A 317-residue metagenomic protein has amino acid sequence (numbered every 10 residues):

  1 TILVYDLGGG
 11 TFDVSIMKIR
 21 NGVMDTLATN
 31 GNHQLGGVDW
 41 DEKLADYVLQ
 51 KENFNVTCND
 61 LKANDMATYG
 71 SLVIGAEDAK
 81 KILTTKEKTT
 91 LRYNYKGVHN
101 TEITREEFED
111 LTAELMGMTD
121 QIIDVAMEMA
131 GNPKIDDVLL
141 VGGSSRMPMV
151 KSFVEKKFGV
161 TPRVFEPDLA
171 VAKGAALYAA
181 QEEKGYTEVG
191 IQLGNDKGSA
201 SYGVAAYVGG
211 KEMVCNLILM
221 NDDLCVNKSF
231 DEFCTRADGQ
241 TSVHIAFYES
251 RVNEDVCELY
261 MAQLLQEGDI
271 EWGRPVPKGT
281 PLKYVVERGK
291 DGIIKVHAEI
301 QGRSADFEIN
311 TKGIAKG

Functional and structural regions predicted by a protein language model:
T1-G317: Oxyanion-binding/catalytic loops of NTP- or PPi-dependent enzymes
